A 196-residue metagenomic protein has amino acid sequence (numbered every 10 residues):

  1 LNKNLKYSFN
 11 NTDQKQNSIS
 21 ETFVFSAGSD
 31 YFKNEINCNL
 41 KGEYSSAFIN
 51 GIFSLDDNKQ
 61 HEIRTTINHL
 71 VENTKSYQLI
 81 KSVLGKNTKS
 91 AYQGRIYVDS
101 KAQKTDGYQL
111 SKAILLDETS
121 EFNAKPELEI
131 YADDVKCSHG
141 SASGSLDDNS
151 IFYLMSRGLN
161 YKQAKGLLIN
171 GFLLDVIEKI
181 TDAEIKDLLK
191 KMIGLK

Functional and structural regions predicted by a protein language model:
L1-F152, S156-L159, I180, E184-K196: Conserved beta-strand/loop scaffold segments within soluble protein domains that form the structured core and edges
Y153-G158, Q163-D175: Extended amphipathic alpha-helical segments enriched in small hydrophobics
